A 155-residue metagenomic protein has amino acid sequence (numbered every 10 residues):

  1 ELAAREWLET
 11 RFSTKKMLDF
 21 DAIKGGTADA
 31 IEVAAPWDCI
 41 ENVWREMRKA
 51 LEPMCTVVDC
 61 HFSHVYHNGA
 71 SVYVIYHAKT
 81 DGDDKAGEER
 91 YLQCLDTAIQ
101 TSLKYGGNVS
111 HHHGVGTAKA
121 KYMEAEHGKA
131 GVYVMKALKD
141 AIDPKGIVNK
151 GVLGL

Functional and structural regions predicted by a protein language model:
E1-T97, Y105: C-terminal substrate-recognition/cap domain of FAD-linked oxidoreductases
V65-H67, V109, G114-K121: Small/polar glycine-rich anion-binding or flexible loop at a beta-alpha turn
A86-R90, C94, V115, M123-E126 (+1 more regions): Short amphipathic alpha-helical interaction segments
Q100: Positively charged, polyanion-binding regions of nucleic-acid-associated proteins
L103-V115, D140, P144-V148: Alpha-helix capping/hinge segments and adjacent helical runs
K119-L155: Activity-critical C-terminal alpha-helical subdomain
